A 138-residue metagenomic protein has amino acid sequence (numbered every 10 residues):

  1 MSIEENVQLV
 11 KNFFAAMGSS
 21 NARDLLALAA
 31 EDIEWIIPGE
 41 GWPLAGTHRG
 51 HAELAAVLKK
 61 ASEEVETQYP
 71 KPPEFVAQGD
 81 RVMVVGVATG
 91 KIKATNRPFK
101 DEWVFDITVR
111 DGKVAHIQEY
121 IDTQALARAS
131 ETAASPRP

Functional and structural regions predicted by a protein language model:
M1-E31, E131-P138: Short, low-complexity N-terminal intrinsically disordered segments enriched in polar/charged residues
V10-F13, D24-L26, I33, L54 (+3 more regions): Hydrophobic pocket/interface hotspot
A30-G79: A solvent-exposed, acidic/Ser-Thr-rich amphipathic alpha-helical stretch
L44, H116-P138: Low-complexity, intrinsically disordered terminal/linker segments enriched in charged and Gly/Pro repeats
E66, R97-F99: Short loop/turn motifs at secondary-structure junctions and domain boundaries
P70-F75, T89-G90, E102-T108: Hydrophobic/aromatic beta-strand elements that line small-molecule binding cavities or substrate pockets in beta-rich
G79-A88: A short hydrophobic beta-strand element
F99-I107, Q118-Q124: Short beta->alpha transition motifs characteristic of CBS
